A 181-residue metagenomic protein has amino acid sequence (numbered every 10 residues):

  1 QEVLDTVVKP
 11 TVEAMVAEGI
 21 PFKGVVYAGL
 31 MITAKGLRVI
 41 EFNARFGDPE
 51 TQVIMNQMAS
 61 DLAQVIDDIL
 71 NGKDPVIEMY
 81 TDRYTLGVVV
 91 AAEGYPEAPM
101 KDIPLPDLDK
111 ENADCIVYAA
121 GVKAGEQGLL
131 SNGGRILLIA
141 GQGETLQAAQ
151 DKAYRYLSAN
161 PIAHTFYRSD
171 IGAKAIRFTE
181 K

Functional and structural regions predicted by a protein language model:
Q1: N-terminal loops that bind phosphate or other acidic moieties and the adjacent beta-alpha structural core
L4-Y27, N43-D114: Active-site "cap" helix and flanking loop/linker of ATP-utilizing ligase/carboxylase catalytic domains
A28-I32, L37-F46, G121: Short beta-strand elements
I40-F42, R135-Q142: Short, well-ordered beta-strand elements
K101-L138: Generic long, charged, amphipathic alpha-helical segments
I139-S158: Short, well-ordered alpha-helical segments
R155-I171: Short arginine-rich
I171-K181: A cross-kingdom feature marking charged/low-complexity
